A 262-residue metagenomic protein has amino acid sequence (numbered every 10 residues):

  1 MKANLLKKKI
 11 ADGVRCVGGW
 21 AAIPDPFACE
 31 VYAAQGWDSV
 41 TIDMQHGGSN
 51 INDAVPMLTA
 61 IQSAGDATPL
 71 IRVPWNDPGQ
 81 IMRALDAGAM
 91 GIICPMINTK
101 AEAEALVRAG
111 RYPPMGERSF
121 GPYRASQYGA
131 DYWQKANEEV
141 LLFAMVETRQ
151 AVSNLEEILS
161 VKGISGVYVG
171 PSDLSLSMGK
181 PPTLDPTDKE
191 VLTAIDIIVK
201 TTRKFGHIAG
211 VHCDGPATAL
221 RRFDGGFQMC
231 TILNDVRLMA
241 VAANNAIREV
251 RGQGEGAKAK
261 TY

Functional and structural regions predicted by a protein language model:
M1-Y262: Expand to "…catalyze enediolate/carbanion chemistry for C-C bond making/breaking, isomerization, decarboxylation
